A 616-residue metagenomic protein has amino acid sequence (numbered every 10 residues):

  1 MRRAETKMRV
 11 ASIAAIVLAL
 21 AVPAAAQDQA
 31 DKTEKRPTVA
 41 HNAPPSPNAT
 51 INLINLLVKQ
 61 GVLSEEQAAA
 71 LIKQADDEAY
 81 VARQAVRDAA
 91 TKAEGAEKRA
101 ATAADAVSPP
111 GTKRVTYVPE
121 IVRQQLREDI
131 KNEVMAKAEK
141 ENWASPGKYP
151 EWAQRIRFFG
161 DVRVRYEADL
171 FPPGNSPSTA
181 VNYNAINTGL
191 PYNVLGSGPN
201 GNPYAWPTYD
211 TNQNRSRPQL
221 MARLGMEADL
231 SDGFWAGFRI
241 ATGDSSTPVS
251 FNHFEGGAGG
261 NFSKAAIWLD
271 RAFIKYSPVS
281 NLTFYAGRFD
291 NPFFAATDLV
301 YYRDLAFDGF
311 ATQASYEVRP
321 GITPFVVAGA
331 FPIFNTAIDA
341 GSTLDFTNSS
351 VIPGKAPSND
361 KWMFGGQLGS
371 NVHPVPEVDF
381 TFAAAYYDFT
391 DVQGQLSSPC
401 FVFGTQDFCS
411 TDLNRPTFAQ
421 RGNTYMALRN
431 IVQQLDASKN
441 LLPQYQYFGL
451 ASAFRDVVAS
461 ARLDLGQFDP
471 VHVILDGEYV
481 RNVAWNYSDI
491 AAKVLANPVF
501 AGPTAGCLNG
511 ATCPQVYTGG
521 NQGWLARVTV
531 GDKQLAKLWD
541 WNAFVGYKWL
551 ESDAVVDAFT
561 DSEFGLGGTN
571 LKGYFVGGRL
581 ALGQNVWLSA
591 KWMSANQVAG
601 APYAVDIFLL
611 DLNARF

Functional and structural regions predicted by a protein language model:
M1-M8: N-terminal secretory signal peptides that target proteins for export/translocation
R2, I13-A14, V22-T208, F616: N-terminal periplasmic/intermembrane-space "pro-region" immediately following the signal or transit peptide
Q67-A75, V162, I240-T242, R288-D290 (+1 more regions): A mature extracytoplasmic/lumenal domain signature
R155-R157, Q213-V392, G520-F559: Outer membrane beta-barrel
Y166-A222, M226-S280, F293-Y302, P353 (+3 more regions): Surface-exposed loop and membrane-interface regions of Gram-negative outer-membrane beta-barrel proteins
P172-S178, V249-N252, D298, I338-S342 (+5 more regions): Outer-membrane beta-barrel and related beta-rich outer-membrane complex signature in Gram-negative bacteria
D210-T211, F401, F408-F616: Outer-membrane beta-barrel pore domains
D339-L450, D456: Functionally critical mobile loop/hinge segments
